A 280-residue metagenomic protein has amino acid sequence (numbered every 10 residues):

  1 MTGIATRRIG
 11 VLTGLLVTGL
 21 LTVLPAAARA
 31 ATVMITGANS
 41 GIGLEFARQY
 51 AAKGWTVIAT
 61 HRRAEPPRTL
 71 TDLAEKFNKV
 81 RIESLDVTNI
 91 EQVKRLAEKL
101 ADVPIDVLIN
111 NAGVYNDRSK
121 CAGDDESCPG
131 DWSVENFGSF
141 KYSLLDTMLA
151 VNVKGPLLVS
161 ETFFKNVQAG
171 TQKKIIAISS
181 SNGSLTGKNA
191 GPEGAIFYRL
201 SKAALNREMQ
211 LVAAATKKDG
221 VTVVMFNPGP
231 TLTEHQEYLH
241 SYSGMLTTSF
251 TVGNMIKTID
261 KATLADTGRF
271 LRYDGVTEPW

Functional and structural regions predicted by a protein language model:
I35-T36, N110, K174-G183, T222-N227: Structural signature of the Rossmann-like NAD(P)-dependent dehydrogenase/reductase core
N39: Conserved glycine-rich cofactor-binding loop
G43-L44: N-terminal Rossmann-fold NAD(P) dinucleotide-binding loop
K53-R68: Conserved glycine-rich Rossmann-like NAD(P)H-binding loop of the short-chain dehydrogenase/reductase
A74-E91: Rossmann-fold cofactor-recognition segment
T88-V103: Conserved Rossmann-fold cofactor-binding substructure of NAD(P)-dependent oxidoreductases
G113-L149, K154, L158, F164-K217: Catalytic loop of short-chain dehydrogenase/reductase
K218, M225-P228, T233, E237-W280: C-terminal helical subdomain
